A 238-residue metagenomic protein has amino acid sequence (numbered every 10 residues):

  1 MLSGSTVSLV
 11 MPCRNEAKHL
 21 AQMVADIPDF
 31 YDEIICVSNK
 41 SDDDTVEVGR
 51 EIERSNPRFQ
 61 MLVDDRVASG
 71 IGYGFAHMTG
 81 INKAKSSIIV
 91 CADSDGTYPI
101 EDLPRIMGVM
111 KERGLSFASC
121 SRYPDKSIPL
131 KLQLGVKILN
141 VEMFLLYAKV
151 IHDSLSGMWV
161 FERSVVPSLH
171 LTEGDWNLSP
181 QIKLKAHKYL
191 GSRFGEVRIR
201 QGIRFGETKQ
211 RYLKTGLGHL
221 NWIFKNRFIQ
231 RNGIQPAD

Functional and structural regions predicted by a protein language model:
M1-G4, K18, L146-K149, L171-D238: Hydrophobic helical membrane-anchoring modules
T6-S8, E33, Q181: Cell-envelope/extracellular polymer assembly enzymes that use nucleotide-activated donors
R14-D29: Short, well-formed alpha-helical segments that are part of the catalytic scaffolds of diverse glycosyltransferases
I35, V46-K83: Conserved donor nucleotide-binding strand/loop of the catalytic core
S38-V48, G96: A conserved acidic beta->alpha catalytic loop
D64, A92-S94: Catalytic metal- and UDP-sugar-binding loop of GT-A-like glycosyltransferases, i.e., residues flanking the conserved
D65-K83, I100-W176, I203-K214: Acceptor/aglycone-binding surface of glycosyltransferases and processive sugar-polymer synthases
I89: Short aromatic/hydrophobic "clamp" motif used to bind/position activated sugar donors
